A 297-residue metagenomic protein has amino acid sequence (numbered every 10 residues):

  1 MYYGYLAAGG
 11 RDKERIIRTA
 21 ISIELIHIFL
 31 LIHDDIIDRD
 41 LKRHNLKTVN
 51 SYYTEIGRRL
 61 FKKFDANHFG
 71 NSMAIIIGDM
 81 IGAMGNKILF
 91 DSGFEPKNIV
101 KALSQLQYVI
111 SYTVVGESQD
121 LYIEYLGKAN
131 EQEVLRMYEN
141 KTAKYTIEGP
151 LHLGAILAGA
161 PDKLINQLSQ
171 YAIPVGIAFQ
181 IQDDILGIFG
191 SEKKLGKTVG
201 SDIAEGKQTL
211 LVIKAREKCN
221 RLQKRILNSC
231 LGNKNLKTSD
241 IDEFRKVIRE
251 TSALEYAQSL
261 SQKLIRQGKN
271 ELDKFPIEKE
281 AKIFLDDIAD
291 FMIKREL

Functional and structural regions predicted by a protein language model:
M1-L297: All-alpha prenyltransferase/terpene-synthase fold signal
